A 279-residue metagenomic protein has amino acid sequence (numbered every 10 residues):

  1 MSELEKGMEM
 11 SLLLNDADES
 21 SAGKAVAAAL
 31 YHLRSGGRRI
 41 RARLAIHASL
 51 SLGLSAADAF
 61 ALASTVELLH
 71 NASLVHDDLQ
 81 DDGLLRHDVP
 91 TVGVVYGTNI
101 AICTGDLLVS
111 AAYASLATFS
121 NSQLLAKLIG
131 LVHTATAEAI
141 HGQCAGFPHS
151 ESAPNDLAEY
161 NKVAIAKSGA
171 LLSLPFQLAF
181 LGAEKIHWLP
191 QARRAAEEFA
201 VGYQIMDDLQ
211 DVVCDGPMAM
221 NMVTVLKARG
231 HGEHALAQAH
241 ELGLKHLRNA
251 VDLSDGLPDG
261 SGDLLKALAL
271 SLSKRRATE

Functional and structural regions predicted by a protein language model:
M1-V94, V132, A145-L157, L247 (+2 more regions): Conserved N-terminal diphosphate/IPP-binding helix and adjacent helical/loop segment of trans-prenyltransferase domains
L30, A45, Y113, A117 (+2 more regions): Amphipathic alpha-helical segments within well-ordered protein domains
H32-R38, G97-A101, A164, A239: Solvent-exposed loop and edge beta-strand segments that line ligand/cofactor-binding and catalytic clefts
R43, A56-L68, T98, A126-L128 (+1 more regions): Alpha-helical scaffolds flanking conserved acidic
L50, V75-V95, T104-L108, Y113 (+4 more regions): Acidic, Mg2+-coordinating active-site segments of isoprenoid diphosphate-utilizing enzymes
A114-H133, H234-L236, V251, P258: Transmembrane helix-loop-helix
I129-Q143: Conserved ATP-utilizing enzyme core subdomain
E159-K162: Short pre-catalytic strand/loop immediately N-terminal to key active-site residues, enriched for Gly-Thr
